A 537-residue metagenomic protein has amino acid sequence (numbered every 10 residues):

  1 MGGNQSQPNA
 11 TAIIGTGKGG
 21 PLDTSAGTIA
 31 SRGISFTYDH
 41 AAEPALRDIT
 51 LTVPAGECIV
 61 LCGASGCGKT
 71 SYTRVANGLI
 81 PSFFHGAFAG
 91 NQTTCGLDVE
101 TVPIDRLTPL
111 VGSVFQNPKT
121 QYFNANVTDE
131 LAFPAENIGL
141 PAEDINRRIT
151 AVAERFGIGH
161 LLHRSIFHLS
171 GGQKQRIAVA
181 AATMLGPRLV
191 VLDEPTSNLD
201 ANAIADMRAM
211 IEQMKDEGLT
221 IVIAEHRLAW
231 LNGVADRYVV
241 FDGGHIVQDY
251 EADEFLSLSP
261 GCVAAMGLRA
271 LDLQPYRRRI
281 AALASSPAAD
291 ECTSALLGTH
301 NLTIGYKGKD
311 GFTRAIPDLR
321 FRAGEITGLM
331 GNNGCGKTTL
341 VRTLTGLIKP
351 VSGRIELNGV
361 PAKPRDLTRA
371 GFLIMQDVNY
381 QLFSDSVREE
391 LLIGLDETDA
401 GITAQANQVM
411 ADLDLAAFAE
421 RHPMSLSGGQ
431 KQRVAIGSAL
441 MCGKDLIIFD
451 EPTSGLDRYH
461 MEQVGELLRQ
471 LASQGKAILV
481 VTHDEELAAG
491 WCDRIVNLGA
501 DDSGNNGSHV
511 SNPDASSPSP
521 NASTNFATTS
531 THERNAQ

Functional and structural regions predicted by a protein language model:
C62-A64, M330-N332: The feature captures the beta-strand-to-loop junction immediately N-terminal to the Walker
N77, T345: Helix-to-loop junction immediately C-terminal to a conserved catalytic motif
H85-L97, G353-L367: Conserved ABC transporter NBD signature motif
E143-L161, G401-F418: Conserved ABC ATPase "signature" region
S165-L169, Q173, H422-L426, Q430: Conserved ABC ATPase signature
A182-T183, L440: ABC ATPase C-loop
V190-D193, I447-D450: Catalytic Walker B motif of ABC-type/P-loop ATPase nucleotide-binding domains
E225-H226, T482-H483: H-loop/switch region of ABC-family ATPase nucleotide-binding domains
